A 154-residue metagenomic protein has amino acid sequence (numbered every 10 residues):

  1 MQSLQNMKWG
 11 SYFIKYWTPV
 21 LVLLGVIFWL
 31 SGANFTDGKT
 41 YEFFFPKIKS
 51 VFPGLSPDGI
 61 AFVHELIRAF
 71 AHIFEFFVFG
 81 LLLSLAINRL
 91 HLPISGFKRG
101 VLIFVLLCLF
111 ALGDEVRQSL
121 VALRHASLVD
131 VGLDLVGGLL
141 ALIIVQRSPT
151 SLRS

Functional and structural regions predicted by a protein language model:
Q2-S3, T150-S154: Short, charged juxtamembrane terminal tails flanking transmembrane helices
Q2-S84: "…centered on the first transmembrane helix and the immediately adjacent amphipathic helix/loop
Y12, L90-F97: Membrane-interface helix-boundary motifs at transmembrane edges
V22-I27, R99-S119: Small-polar-interrupted transmembrane alpha-helices in polytopic inner-membrane proteins
F76-L90, V136-T150: Membrane-interfacial alpha-helical segments at the cytosolic side of multi-pass membrane proteins
I103, C108, G132-L139: A hydrophobic, multi-pass inner-membrane permease signature
A111-L135: Interfacial helix-loop-helix junctions of multi-pass membrane proteins
